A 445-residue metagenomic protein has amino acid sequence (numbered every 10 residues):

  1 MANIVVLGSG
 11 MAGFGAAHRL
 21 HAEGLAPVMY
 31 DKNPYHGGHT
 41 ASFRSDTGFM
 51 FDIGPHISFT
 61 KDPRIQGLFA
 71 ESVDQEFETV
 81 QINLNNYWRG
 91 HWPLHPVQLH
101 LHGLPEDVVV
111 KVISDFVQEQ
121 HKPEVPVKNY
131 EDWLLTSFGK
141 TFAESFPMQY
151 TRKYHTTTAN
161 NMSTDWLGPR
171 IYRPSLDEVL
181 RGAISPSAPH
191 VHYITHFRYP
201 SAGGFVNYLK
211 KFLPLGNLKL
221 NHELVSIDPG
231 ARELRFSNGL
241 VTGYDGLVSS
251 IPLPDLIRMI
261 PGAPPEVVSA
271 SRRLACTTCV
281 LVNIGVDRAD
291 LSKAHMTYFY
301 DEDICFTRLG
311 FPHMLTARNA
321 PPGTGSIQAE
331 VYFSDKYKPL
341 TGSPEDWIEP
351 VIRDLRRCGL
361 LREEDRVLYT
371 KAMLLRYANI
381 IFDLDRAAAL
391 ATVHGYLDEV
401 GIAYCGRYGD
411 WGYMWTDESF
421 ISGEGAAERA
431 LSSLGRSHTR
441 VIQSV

Functional and structural regions predicted by a protein language model:
A2-M29: N-terminal Rossmann-like FAD-binding beta1-loop-alpha1 element of flavoenzymes
A12, Y35, P254: Conserved Rossmann-like nucleotide-cofactor binding loop
H21-R44: Glycine-rich FAD pyrophosphate-binding loop
E23, E223-T341, E345-D346, P350-L361 (+2 more regions): Mid-domain catalytic core of redox enzymes that form a hydrophobic substrate pocket/lid adjacent to a catalytic redox
S42, P96-V97, F311-V445: Conserved flavin/dinucleotide-binding core of flavoenzymes
T47-P123: Dinucleotide-binding Rossmann-like beta1-alpha1 core, especially the glycine-rich loop that anchors the ADP
H91, V108-R232, L240-G243, S250: Active-site/ligand-binding neighborhood in enzyme catalytic cores
